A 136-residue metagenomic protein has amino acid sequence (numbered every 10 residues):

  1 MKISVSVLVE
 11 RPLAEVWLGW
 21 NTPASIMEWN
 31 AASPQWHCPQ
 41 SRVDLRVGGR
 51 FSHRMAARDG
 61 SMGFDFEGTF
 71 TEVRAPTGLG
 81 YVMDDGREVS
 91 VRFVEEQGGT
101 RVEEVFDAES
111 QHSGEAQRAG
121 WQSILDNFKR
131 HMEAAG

Functional and structural regions predicted by a protein language model:
M1-W36: Hydrophobic ligand-binding cavity/cleft-lining segments
K2-S4, G63-E67, G86-S90: Short, surface-exposed coil-to-beta transition loops
S6-E10, D44, R54, T69 (+1 more regions): Generic structural detector for well-ordered beta-strands
E10, R46, V73, D84-G86 (+1 more regions): A short, compositionally biased micro-patch
V16, I26, F51, F70 (+3 more regions): Hydrophobic pocket/interface hotspot
N21, L125-G136: Short amphipathic alpha-helical signal-transduction/dimerization elements
H37-V82: Glycine-rich portal/gate segments that line the openings of hydrophobic small-molecule binding cavities
T77-I124, F128: Beta-strand/loop substructures that line and gate deep hydrophobic ligand-binding cavities in soluble
